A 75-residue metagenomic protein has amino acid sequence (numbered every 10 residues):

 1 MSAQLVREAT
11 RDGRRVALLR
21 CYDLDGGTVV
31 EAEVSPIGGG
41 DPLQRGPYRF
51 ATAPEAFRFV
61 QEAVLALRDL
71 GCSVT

Functional and structural regions predicted by a protein language model:
M1, V74-T75: Short intrinsically disordered terminal tails
M1-R7: Short, hydrophobic/aromatic-rich segments at coil-to-beta transitions
A9-D25: Amphipathic, interaction-prone secondary-structure segments
R20-R45: Short aromatic-glycine-(Arg/Gly/Cys) micro-motifs in beta-strand/loop hairpins
D25-A32, A51-E62: Short, surface-exposed linear segments at secondary-structure transitions and domain or protein termini
D41-E55: A short, exposed loop/beta-hairpin motif centered on an aromatic-Gly-Thr core
V64-V74: Short arginine-rich
